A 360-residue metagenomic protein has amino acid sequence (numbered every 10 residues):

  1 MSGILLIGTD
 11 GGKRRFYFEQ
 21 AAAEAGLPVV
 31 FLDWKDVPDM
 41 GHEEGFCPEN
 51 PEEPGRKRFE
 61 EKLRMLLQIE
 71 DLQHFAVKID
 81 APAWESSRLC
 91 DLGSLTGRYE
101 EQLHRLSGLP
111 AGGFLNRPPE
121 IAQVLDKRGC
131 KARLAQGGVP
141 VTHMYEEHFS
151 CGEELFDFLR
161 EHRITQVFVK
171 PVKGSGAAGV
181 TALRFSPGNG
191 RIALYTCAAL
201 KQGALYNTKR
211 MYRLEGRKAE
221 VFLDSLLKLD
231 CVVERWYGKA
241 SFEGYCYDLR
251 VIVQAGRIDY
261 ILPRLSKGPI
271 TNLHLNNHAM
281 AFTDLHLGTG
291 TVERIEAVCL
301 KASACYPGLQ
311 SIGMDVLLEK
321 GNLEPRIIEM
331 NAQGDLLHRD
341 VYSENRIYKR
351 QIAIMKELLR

Functional and structural regions predicted by a protein language model:
M1-L5: Extreme N-terminal starter segment of soluble prokaryotic enzymes
T9-E24, P28-D157: Conserved N-proximal alpha/beta basic substrate-recognition cap immediately N-terminal to, or forming the N-lobe
G11-K13, V37, P82, K173-G176 (+4 more regions): Short, solvent-exposed loop/turn segments at secondary-structure junctions
L106-D230: Active-site nucleotide/adenylate-binding loops and adjacent lid/helix of ATP-dependent enzymes
G113, V167, D259-Y260, R326-E329: Protein kinase-like catalytic core scaffold
S186-K301, D340-N345: ATP-dependent carboxylate/phosphate-activation module, predominantly the ATP-grasp catalytic core and closely related
R250, D315-L317: Short, surface-exposed charged micro-motifs
L273-S311, L318-R360: C-terminal active-site "lid" helix and adjoining low-complexity regulatory extension at the edge of ATP-using catalytic
